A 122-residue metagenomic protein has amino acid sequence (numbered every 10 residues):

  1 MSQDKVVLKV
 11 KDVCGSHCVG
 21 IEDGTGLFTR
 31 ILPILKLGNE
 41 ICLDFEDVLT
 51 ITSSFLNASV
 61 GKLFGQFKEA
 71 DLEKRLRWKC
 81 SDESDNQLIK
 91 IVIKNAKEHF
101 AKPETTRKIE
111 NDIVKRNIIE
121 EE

Functional and structural regions predicted by a protein language model:
M1-C42, L49, K62-E122: STAS-like cytosolic regulatory interaction modules
D47-L56: Acidic, metal-coordinating catalytic cores used for nucleic-acid/nucleotide bond scission and strand-transfer chemistry
